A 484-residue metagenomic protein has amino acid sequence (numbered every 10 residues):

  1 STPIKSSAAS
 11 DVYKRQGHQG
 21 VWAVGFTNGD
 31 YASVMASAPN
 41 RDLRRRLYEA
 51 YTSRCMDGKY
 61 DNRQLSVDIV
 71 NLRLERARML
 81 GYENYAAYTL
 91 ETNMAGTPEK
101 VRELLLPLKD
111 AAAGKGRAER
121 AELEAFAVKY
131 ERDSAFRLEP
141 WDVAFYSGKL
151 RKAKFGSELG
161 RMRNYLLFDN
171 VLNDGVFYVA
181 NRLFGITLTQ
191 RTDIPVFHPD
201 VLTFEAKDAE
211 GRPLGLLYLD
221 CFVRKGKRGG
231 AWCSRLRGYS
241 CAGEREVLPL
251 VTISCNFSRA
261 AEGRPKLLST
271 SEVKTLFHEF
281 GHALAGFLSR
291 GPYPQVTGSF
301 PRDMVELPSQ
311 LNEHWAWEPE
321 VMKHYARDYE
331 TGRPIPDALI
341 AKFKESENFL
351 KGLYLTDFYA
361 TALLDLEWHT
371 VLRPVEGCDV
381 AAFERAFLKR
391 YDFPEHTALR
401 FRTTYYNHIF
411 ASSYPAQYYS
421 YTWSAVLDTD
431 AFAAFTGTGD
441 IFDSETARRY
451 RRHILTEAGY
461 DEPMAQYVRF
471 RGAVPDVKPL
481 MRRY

Functional and structural regions predicted by a protein language model:
S7-G25, V67, L72, R76-R259 (+5 more regions): Active-site-proximal, well-structured secondary-structure segments within enzyme catalytic domains
V21, A153, D174-V179, F184-L188 (+7 more regions): C-terminal, non-catalytic "cap/extension" segments appended to globular domains
V21-V24, A32-S37, R46, Y82: Propeptide (latency) domains of metzincin metalloproteases
N28, Y51, F257-A261: Short, histidine-centered active-site or binding-site loop motifs used for metal coordination, general acid-base
P39-S53: Short, charge-rich amphipathic alpha-helices with coiled-coil/heptad character
K59-L72, A458: Short, 15-30-residue, compositionally biased linear elements with alpha-helical propensity or flexible coil
S258-L276: Short pre-active-site segment immediately N-terminal to the catalytic Zn-binding motif
